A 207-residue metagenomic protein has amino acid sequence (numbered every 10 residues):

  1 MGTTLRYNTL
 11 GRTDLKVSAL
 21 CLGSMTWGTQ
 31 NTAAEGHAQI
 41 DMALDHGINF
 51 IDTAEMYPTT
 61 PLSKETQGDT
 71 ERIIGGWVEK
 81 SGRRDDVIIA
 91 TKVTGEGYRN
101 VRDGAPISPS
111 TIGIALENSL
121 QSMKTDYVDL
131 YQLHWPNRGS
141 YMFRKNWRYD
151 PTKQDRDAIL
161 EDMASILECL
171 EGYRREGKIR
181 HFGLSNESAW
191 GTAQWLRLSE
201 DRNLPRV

Functional and structural regions predicted by a protein language model:
M1-K92, P109-G113, D126, R175: N-terminal binding-site loop/beta-alpha segment at the start of enzyme catalytic domains that lines or forms
M25-W27, M56, K92-E96, L133-R138 (+1 more regions): Active-site beta-loop-alpha junctions enriched in small/polar residues
Y57-P61, G97-R102: A short acidic, helix-capping loop that chelates divalent metal ions and anchors anionic groups
K80, G95, L198-D201: A short linear boundary/processing microfeature
V101-V207: Glycine/proline-rich, positively charged, aromatic-decorated active-site loop/lid region on the catalytic face
